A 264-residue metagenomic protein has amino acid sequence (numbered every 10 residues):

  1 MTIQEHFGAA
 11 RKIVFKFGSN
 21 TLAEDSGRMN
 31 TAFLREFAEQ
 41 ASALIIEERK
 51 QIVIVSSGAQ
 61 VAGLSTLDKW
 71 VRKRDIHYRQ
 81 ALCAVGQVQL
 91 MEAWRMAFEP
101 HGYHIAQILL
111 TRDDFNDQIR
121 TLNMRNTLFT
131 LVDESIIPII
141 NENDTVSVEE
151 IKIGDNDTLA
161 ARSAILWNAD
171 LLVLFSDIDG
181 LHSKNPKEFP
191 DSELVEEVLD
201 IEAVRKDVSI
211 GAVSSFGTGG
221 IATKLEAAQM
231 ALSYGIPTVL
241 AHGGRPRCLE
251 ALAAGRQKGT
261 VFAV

Functional and structural regions predicted by a protein language model:
M1-R72, I76-H104, I108-V264: C-terminal catalytic "cap/lid" subdomain
